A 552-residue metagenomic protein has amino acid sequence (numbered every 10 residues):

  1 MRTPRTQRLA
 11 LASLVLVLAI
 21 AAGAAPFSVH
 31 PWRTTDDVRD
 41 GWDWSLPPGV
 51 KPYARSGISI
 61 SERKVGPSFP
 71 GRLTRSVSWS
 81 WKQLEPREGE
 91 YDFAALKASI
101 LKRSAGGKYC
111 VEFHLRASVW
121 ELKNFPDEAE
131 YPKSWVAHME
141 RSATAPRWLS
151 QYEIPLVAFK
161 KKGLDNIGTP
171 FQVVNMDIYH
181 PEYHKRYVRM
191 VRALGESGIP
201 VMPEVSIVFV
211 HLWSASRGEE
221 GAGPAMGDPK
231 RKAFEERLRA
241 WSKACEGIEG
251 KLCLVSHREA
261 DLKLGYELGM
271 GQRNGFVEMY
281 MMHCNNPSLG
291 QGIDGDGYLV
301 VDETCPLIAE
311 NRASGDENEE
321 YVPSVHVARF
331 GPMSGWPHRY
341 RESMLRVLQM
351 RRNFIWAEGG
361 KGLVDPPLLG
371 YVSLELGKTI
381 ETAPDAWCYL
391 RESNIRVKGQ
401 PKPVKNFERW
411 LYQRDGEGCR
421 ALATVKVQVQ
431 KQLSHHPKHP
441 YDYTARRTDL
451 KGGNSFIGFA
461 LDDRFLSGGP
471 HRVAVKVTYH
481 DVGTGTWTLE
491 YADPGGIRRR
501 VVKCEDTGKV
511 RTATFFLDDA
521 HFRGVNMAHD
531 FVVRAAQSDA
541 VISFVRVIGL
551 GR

Functional and structural regions predicted by a protein language model:
D37-K230, R258-E267: Aromatic-lined carbohydrate-binding surfaces of glycoside hydrolases
V111, E278-E408: Substrate-binding cleft of secreted/luminal carbohydrate-active enzymes
H211-A313: Substrate-binding cleft/loops of secretory-pathway carbohydrate-active enzymes
A386-R464: Glycan-recognition and processing domains
T478-G483: Solvent-exposed strand-to-loop "edge" motifs in beta-rich extracellular domains
G485-G496: Short, surface-exposed beta-strand/strand-loop-strand elements in extracellular ectodomains
G496-V525: Extracellular carbohydrate recognition and processing domains and analogous Trp-centered ligand-binding platforms
F531-D539: Short beta-strand-plus-loop segments that form exposed binding edges in beta-rich domains
